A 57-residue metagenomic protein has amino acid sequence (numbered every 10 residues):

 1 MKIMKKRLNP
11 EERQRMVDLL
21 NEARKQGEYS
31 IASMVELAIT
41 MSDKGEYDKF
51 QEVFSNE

Functional and structural regions predicted by a protein language model:
M1-I31: N-terminal acidic leader/helix
G27-S30, I39, Q51-E52: Intrinsic disorder/low-complexity segments
M34-Y47: Short, basic amphipathic alpha-helical segments that act as recognition/interaction helices in nucleic-acid-binding
E46-E57: Short, charged early-sequence alpha-helical segments and their helix-coil boundaries
